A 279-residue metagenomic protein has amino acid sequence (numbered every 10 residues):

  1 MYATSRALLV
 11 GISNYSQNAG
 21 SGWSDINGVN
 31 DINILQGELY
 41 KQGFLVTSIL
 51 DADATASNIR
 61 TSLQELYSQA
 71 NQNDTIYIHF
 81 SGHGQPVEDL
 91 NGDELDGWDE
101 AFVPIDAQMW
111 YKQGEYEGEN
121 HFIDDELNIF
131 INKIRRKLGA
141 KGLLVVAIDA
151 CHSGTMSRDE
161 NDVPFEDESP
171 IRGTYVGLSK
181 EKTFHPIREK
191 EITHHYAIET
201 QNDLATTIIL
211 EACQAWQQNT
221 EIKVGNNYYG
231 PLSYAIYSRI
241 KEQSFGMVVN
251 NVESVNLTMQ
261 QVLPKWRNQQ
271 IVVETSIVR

Functional and structural regions predicted by a protein language model:
M1-R279: Cysteine endopeptidase catalytic domains of the caspase/legumain-like
